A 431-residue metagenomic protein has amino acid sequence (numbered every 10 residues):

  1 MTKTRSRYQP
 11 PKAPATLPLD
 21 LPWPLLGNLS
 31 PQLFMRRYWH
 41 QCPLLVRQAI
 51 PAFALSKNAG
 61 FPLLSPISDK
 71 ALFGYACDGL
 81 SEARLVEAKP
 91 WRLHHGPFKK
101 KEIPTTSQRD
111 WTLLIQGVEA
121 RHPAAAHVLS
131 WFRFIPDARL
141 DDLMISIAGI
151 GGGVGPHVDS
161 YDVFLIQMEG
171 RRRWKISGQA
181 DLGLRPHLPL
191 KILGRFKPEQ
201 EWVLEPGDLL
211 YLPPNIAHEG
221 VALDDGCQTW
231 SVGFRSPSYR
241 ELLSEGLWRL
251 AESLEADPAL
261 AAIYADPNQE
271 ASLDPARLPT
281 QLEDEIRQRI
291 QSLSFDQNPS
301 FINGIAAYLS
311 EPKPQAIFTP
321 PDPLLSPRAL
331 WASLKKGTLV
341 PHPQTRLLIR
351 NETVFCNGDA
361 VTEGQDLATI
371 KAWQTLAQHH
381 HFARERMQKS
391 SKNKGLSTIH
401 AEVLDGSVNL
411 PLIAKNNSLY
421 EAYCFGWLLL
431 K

Functional and structural regions predicted by a protein language model:
T2-A15, P24, F34, Q41 (+2 more regions): Long, charge-rich, low-complexity alpha-helical segments
T2-R37, I50-D208, I216-A259, Y264 (+2 more regions): Active-site region of the double-stranded beta-helix
P11-P18, P24-N28, S65, A271 (+5 more regions): Intrinsic-disorder-associated interaction segments
Q32-L33, Q41-C42, R139, S253-D257 (+4 more regions): Short secondary-structure junctions and interdomain/linker hinges
R249-S310: Long, charge-rich alpha-helical interaction segments
L293-A377, K431: Acidic, low-complexity/disordered tracts enriched in E/D and polar residues
